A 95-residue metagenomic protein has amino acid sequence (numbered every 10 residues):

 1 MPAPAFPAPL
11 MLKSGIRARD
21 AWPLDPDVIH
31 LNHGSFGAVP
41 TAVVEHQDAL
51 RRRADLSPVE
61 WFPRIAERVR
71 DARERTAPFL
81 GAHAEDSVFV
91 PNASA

Functional and structural regions predicted by a protein language model:
M1-A95: Pyridoxal 5′-phosphate
